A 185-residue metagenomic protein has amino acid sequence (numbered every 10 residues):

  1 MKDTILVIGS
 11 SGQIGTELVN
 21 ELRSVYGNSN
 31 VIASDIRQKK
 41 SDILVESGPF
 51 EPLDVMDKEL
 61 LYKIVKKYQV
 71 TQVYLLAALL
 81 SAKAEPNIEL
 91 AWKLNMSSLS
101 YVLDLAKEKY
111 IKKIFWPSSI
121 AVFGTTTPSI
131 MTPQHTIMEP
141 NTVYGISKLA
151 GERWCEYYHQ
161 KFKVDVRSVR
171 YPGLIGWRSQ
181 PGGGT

Functional and structural regions predicted by a protein language model:
T4-V25: N-terminal Rossmann NAD(P)H-binding glycine-rich loop of SDR-like oxidoreductase domains
V45-D57: Rossmann-fold cofactor-recognition segment
F50, A91-W92, A106, I114: A hydrophobic alpha-helix adjacent to the NAD(P)-binding/active-site core of NAD(P)-dependent oxidoreductases, strongly
V55-L94: NAD(P)H-binding glycine-rich loop region in Rossmannoid oxidoreductase-like domains and their noncatalytic homologs
S100-V143: Conserved Rossmann-fold NAD(P)-dependent oxidoreductase catalytic core, especially the SDR/UDP-sugar
S118-S119, E152-W177: Conserved beta-loop-beta element that borders a ligand/cofactor-binding pocket
F123-G124, T142-V143, R167-T185: Flexible, glycine-rich beta-alpha linker
V143, S147-A150: Active-site helix of classical SDR
